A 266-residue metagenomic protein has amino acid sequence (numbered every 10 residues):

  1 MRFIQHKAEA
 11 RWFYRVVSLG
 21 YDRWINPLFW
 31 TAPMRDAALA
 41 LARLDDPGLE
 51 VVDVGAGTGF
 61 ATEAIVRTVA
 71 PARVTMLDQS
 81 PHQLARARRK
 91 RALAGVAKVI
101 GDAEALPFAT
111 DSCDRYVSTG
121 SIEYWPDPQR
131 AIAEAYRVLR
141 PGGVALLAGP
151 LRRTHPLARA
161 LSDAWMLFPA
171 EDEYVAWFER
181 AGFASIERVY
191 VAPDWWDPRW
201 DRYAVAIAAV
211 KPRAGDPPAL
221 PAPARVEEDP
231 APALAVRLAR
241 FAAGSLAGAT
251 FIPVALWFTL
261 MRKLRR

Functional and structural regions predicted by a protein language model:
M1-D45, F60-A64, Q83-R86, R153-T154 (+1 more regions): Conserved class I S-adenosyl-L-methionine
E50-A105: Class I SAM-dependent methyltransferase SAM/SAH-binding core
V117: A conserved beta-strand element that flanks and buttresses the S-adenosyl-L-methionine
Q129-P141: A short glycine-rich, Lys/Arg-flanked "PGG" loop and its adjoining helix->strand segment in the class I
G142-G149: Conserved beta-strand signature within the Rossmann-like core of class I S-adenosyl-L-methionine
P150-M166: Short, glycine-/aromatic-enriched active-site segment of Class I SAM-dependent methyltransferases
L167-G182: Short alpha-helix
D194-L234, K263-R266: Core SAM-dependent methyltransferase catalytic element
